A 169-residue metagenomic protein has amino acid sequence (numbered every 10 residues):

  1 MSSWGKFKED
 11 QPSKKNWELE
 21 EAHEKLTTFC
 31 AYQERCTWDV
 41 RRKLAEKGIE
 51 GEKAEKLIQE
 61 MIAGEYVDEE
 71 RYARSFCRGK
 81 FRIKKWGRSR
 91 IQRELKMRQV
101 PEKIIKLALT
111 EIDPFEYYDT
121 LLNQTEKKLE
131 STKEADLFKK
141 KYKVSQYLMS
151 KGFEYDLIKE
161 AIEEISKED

Functional and structural regions predicted by a protein language model:
M1-D169: An alpha-helical, amphipathic repeat domain used for nucleic-acid recognition, typified by the mTERF helical solenoid
